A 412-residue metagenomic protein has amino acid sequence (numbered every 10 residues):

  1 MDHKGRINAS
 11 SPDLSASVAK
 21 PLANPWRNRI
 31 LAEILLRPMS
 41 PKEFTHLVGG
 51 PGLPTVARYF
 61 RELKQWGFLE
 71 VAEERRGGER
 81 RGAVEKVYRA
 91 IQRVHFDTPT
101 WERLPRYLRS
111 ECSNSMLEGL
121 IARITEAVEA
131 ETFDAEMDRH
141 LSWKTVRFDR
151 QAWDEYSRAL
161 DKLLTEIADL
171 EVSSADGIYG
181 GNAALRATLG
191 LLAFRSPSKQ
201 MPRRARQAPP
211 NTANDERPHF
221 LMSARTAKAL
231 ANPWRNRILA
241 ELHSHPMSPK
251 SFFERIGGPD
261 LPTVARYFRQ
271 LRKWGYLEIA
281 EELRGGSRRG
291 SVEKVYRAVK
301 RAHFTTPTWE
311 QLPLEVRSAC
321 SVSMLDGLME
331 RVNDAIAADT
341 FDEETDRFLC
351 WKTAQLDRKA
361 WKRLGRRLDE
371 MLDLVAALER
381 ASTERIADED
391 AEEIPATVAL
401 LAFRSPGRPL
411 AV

Functional and structural regions predicted by a protein language model:
D2-R29, N211-R237: Short alpha-helical segments that sit at the start of domains
K20-N24, E74-T100, K228-N232, E282-P307: Short, cationic-aromatic polyanion-contact patches
A23, A32-L36, G49, A231 (+2 more regions): Short, locally clustered residues in the helix-turn-helix/winged-helix DNA-binding domain
P25, L36-E43, P233, S244-S251: Short capping segments at the starts of secondary-structure elements
P51-Q65, P259-K273: Short amphipathic alpha-helical interaction segments
G67-E74, G275-E282: A short, conserved structural fragment
R89-F148, A298-L356: Amphipathic alpha-helical dimerization/coiled-coil segments that flank or bridge DNA-binding/regulatory modules
A135-R206, E343-V412: Charged, low-complexity intrinsically disordered regulatory/assembly segments
